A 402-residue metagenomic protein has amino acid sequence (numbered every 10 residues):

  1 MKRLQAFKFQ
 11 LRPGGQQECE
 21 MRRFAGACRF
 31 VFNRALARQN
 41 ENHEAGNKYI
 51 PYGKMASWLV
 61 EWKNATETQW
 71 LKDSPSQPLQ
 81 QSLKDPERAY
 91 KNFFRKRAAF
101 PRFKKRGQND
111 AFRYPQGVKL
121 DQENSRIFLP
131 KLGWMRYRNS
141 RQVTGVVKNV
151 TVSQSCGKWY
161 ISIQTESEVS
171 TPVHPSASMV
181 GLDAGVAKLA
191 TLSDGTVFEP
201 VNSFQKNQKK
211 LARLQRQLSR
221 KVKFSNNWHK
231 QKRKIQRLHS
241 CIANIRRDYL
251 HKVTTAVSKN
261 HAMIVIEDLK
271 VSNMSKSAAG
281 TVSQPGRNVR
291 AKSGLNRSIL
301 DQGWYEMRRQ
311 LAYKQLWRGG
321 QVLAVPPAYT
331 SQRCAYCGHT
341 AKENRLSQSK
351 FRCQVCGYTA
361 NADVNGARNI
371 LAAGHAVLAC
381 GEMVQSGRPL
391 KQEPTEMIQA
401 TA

Functional and structural regions predicted by a protein language model:
M1-L79: Gly/serine-rich nucleotide phosphate-binding loop at the start of the catalytic core of nucleotide/ADP-ribose-handling
Q5, C19, K131, N139-V146 (+1 more regions): Positively charged, helix-rich recognition surfaces that bind polyanionic ligands
L11, P86, L311: TRNA-binding/sensing appendages of the translation machinery
A35, S82-F93, V364-G374: Stable alpha-helical structural segments in soluble proteins, enriched in small hydrophobic residues
L36-H43, Y90, F94-P101, S167 (+1 more regions): Long, hydrophobic, amphipathic alpha-helical segments used as structural scaffolds
G53-S155, G280, R297: Acidic carboxylate diad motif detector
